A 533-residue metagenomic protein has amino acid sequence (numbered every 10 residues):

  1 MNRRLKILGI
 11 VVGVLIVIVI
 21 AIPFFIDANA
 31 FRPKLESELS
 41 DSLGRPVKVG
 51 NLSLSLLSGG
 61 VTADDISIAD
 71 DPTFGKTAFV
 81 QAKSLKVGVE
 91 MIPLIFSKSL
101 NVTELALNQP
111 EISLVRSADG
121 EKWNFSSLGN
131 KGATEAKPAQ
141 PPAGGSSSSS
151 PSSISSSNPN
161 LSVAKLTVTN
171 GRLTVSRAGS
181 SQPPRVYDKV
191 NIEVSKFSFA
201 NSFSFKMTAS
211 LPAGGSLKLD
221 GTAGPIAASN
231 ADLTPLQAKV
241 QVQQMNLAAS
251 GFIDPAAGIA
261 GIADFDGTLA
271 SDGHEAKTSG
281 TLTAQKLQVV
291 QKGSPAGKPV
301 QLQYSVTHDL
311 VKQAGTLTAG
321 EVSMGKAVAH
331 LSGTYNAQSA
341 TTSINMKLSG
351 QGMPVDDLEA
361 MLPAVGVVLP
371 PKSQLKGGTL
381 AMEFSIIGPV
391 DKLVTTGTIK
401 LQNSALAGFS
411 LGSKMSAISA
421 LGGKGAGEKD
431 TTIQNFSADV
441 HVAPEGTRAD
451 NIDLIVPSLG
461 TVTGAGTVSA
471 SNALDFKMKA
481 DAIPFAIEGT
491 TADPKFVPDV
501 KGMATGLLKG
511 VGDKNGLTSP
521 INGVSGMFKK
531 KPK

Functional and structural regions predicted by a protein language model:
M1-G44, P532: N-terminal type II signal-anchor transmembrane helix that functions as the membrane-insertion/stop-transfer segment
I7-L15, L85, G510, K514: Hydrophobic alpha-helical membrane-embedded or membrane-associated segments
R45-V49, I433: A short, amphipathic edge element
S55-S84, N101-G132, K165-T167, R172 (+3 more regions): Small-residue helix/turn framework positions
S84-M91: N-terminal post-signal-peptidase region of extra-cytosolic proteins
W123-S157, A420, I521, M527: Intrinsically disordered, low-complexity segments enriched in small/polar residues
S147-S176: Intrinsic low-complexity, intrinsically disordered segments
G502-K533: Interface/linker segment at the passenger-translocator junction of Type V secretion outer-membrane proteins
